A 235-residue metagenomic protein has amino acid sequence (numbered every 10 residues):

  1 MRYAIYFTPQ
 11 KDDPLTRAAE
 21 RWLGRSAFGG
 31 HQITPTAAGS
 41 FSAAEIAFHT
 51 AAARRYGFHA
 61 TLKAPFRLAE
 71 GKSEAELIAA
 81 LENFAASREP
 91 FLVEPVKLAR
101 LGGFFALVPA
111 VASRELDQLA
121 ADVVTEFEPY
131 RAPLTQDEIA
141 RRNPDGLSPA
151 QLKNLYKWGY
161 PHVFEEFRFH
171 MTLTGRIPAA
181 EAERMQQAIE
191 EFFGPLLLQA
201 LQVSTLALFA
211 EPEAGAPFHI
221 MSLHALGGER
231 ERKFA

Functional and structural regions predicted by a protein language model:
M1-E94, L98-L101, R114, Q118-A200 (+1 more regions): Basic, often amphipathic N-terminal segments
L107-A112: Long, charge-rich low-complexity segments
V203-E211: Low-complexity, intrinsically disordered Gly/Pro/Thr-rich segments
